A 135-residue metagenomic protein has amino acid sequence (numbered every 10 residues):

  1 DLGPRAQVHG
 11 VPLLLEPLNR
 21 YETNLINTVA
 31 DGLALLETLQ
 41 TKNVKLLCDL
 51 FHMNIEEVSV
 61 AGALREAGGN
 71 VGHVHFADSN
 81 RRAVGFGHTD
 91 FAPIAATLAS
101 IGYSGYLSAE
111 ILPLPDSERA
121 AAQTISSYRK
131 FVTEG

Functional and structural regions predicted by a protein language model:
D1-K45: Active-site acidic/histidine proton-transfer and metal-coordination neighborhood in alpha/beta enzyme cores
I26-C48, H52-G135: Histidine-acidic metal/acid-base catalytic patches
